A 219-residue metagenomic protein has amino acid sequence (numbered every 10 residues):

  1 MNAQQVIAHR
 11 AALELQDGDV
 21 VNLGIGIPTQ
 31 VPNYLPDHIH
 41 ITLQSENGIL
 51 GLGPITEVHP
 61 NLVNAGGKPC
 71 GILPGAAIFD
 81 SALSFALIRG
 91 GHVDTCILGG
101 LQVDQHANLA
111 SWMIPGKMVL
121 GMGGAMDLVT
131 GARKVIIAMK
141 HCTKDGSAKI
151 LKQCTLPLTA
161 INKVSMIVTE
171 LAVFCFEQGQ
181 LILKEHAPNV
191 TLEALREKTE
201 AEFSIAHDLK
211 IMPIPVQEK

Functional and structural regions predicted by a protein language model:
M1-P74: N-terminal active-site beta-alpha-beta segment that forms phosphate/nucleotide-binding and substrate-recognition loops
A3-V6, E57-E218: Conserved phosphate- and dinucleotide-binding cores of soluble alpha/beta proteins, encompassing both enzyme active
